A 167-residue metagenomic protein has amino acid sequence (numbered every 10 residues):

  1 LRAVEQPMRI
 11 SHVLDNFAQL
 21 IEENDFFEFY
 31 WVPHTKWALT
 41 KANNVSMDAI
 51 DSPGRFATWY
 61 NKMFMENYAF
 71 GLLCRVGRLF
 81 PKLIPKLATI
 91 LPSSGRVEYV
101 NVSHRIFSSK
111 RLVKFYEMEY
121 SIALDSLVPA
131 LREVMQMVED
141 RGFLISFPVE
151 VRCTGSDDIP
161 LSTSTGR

Functional and structural regions predicted by a protein language model:
L1-R167: Noncatalytic alpha-helical scaffold of FAD-dependent oxidoreductases
